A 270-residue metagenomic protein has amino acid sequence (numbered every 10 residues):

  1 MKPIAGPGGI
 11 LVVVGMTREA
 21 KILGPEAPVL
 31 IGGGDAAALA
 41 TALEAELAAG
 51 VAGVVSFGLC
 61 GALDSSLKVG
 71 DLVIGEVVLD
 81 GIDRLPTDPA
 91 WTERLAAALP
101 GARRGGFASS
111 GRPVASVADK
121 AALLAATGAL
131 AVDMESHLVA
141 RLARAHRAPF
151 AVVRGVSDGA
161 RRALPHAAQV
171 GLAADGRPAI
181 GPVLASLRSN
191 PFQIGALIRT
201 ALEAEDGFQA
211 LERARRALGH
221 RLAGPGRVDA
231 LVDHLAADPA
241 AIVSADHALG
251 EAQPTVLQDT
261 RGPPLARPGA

Functional and structural regions predicted by a protein language model:
M1-A5: Short boundary motifs at domain starts and secondary-structure transition points
P7-A270: Glycine-rich phosphate- or other oxyanion-binding loops that anchor nucleotides, phosphorylated ligands
